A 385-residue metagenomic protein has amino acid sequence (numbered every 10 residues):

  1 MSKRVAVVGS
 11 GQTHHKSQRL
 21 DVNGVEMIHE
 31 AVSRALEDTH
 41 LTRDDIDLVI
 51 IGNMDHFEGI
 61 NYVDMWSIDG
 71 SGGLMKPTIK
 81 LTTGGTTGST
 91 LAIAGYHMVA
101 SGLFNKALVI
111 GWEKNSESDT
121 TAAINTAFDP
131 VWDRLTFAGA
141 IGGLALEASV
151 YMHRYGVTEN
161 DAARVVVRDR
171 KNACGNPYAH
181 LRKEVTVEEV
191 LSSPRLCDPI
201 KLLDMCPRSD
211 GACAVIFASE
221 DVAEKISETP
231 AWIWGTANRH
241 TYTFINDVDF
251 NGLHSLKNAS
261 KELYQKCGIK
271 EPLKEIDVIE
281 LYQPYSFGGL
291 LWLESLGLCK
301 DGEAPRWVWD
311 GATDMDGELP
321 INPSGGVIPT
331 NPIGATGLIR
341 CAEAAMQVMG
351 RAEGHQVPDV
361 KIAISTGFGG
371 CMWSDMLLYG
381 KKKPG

Functional and structural regions predicted by a protein language model:
M1-T86, A94, Y151-T158, H180-T186 (+4 more regions): Conserved active-site "lid/cap" helical segment
M1-V25, P130, R164, R195-E262 (+4 more regions): Condensing-enzyme catalytic core mediating Claisen C-C bond formation in acyl metabolism
R19-D21, Y62, I93, S118-A123 (+5 more regions): Short acidic, glycine/serine/threonine-rich loops at helix termini
R43-G52, P77-T83, A107-W112, N160-V167 (+5 more regions): Beta-strand segments within the central parallel beta-sheet cores of soluble alpha/beta enzyme folds
N53-I110, K114-V131, T136-G143, L181-P207 (+3 more regions): Conserved catalytic cysteine-centered active-site region of acyl-thioester-dependent Claisen-condensing enzymes
F57-M65, I245-D249, Y282-R306, G317 (+1 more regions): Short glycine/threonine-rich loop-to-helix capping motif typified by GTGT followed within a few residues by an Asp-Pro
T83-E113, I141-G175, V215-D221, N331-A352: Active-site-proximal alpha-helical scaffold in enzymes
L253, K257, K261-L290, S295-L298 (+1 more regions): Extended C-terminal subregions enriched in glycine
